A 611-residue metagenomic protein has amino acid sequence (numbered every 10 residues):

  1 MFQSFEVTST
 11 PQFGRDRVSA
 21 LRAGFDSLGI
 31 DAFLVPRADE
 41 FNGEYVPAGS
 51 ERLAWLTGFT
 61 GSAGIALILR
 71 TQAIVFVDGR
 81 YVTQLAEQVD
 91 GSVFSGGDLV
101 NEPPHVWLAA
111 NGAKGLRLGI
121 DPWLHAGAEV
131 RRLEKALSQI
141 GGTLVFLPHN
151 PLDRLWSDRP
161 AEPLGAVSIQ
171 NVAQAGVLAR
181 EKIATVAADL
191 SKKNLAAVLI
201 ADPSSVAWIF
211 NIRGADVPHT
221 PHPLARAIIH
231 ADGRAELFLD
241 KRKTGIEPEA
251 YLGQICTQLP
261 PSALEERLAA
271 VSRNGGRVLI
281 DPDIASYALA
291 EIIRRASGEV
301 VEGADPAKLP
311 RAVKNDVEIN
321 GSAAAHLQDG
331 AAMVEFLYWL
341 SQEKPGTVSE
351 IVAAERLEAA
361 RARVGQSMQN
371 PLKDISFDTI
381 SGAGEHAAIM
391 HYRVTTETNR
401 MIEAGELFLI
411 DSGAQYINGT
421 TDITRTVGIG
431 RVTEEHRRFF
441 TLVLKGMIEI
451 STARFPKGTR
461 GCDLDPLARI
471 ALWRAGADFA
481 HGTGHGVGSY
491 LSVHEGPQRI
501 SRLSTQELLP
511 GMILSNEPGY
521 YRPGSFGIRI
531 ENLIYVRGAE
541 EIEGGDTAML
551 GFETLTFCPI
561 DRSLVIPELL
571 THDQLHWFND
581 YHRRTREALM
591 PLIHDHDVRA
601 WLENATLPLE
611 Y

Functional and structural regions predicted by a protein language model:
M1-Y611: Active-site neighborhoods and metal-handling regions in enzymes and metal-associated proteins
